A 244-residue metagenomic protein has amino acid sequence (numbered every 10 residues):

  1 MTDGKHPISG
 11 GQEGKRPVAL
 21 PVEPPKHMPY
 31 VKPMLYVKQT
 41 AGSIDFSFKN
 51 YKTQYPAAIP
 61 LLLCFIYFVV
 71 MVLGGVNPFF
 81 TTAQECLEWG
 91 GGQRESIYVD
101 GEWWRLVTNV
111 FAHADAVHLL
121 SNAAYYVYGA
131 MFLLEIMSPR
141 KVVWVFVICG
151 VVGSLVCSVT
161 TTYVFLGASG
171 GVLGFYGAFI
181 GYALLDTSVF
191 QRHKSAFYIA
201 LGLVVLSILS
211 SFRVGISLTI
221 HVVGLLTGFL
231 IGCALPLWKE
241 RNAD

Functional and structural regions predicted by a protein language model:
M1-P25: N-terminal targeting leaders characterized by basic, low-complexity, disordered sequences that direct proteins
P21-D244: A detector for small-residue-rich transmembrane helices and their helix-helix packing motifs
